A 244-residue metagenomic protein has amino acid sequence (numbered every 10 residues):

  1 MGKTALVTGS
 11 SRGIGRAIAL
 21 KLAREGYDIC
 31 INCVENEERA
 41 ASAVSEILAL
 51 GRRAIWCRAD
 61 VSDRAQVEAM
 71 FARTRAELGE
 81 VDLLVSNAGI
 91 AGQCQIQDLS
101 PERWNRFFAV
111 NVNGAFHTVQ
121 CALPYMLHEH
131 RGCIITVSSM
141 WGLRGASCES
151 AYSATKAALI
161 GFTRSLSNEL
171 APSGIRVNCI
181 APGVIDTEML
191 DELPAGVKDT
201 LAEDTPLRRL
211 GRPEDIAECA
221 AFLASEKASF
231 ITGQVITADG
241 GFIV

Functional and structural regions predicted by a protein language model:
S11-R12: Conserved glycine-rich cofactor-binding loop
E37, R58-M70, P101, E214-D215: The beta1-alpha1 cofactor-binding region of Rossmann-like NAD(H)/NADP(H)-dependent oxidoreductases
Q95-I96, R103-F108, L190, L201: Substrate-binding pocket helix/loop in short-chain dehydrogenase/reductase
V119, T155, T163: Active-site helix of classical SDR
P124, N168-P172, S229: Alpha-helical segment proximal to the catalytic Tyr-Lys
R131, A171, R176, I231-G233: Short, small/polar-rich loop/turn modules that mediate ligand/substrate recognition or access, typified
S139: Residue(s) in the substrate-gating loop at a strand-loop-helix junction that position the organic substrate next
